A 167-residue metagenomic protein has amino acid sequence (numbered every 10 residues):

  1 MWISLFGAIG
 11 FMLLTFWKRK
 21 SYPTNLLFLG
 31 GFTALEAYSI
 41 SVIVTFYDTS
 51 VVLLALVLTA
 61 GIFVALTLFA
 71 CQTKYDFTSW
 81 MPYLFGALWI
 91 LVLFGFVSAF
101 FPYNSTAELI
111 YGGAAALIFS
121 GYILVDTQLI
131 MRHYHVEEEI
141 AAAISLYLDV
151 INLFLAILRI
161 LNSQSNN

Functional and structural regions predicted by a protein language model:
M1-N167: A hydrophobic alpha-helical transmembrane-helix feature that marks the membrane cores and membrane-interface segments
